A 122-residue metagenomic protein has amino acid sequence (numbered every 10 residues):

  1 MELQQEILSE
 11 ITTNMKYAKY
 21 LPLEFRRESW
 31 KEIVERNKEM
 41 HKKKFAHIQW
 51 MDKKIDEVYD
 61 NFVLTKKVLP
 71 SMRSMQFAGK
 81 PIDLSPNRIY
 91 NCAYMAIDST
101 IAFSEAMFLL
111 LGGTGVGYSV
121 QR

Functional and structural regions predicted by a protein language model:
M1-R122: Extended catalytic cores of very large enzyme megasubunits
